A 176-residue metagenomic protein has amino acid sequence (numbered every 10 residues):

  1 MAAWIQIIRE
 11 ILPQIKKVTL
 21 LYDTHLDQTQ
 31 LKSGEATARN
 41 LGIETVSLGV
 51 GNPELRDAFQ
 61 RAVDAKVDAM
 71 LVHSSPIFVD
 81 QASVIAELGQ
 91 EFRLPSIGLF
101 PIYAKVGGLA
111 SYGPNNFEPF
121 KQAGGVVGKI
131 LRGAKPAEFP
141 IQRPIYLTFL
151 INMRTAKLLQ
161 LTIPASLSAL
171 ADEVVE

Functional and structural regions predicted by a protein language model:
M1-E176: Short hydrophobic alpha-helices and adjacent helix-cap/hinge residues
